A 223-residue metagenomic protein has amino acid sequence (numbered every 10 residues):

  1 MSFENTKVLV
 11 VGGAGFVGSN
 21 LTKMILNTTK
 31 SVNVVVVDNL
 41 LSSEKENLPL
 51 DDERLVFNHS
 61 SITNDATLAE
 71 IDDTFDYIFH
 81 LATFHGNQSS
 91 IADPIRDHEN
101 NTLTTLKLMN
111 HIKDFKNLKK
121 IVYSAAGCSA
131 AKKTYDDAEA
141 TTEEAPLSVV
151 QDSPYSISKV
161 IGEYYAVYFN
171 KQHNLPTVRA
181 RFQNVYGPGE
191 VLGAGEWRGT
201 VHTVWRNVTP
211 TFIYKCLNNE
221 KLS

Functional and structural regions predicted by a protein language model:
M1-P188: N-terminal Rossmann-like NAD(P)+-binding domain of SDR-like oxidoreductases, especially those catalyzing
S90, A145-V149, T177, Q183-S223: A conserved pocket-lining segment of Rossmann-fold NAD(P)-dependent short-chain dehydrogenase/reductase
